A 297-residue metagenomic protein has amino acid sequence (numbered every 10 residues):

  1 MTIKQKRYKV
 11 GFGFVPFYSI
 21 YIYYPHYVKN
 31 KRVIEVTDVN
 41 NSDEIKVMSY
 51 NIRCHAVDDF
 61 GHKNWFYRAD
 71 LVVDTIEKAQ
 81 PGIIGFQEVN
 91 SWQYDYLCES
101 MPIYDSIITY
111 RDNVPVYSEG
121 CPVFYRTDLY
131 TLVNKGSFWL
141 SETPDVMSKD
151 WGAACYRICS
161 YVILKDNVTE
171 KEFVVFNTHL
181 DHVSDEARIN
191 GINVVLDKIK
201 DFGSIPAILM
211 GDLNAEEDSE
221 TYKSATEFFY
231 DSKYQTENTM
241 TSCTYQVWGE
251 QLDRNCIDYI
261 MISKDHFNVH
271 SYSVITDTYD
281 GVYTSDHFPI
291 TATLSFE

Functional and structural regions predicted by a protein language model:
T2-S100, N113-Y117, E297: N-terminal, active-site-proximal structural segment of metallo-dependent hydrolase catalytic domains
K9, Y21-V36, E186, I199-A207 (+1 more regions): Metal-dependent phosphoester-hydrolase catalytic domains
Y27-I34, V39, I83-E172, H270-V274: Structured beta-strand-rich core segments of catalytic domains in phosphoester-bond hydrolases
S42, V116, W151-Y156, Q251-D253 (+1 more regions): A generic structural micro-feature
I45-I52, V72-L97, F124, V162 (+4 more regions): Active-site beta-strand/loop signature of hydrolases that rely on acidic residues for catalysis
H55-D58, W92-D95, V114-G120, V133 (+3 more regions): Short catalytic/ligand-binding loop motif for oxyanion handling, primarily in non-cytosolic enzymes, centered on
A56-G61, T143-W151, T178-D185: Surface-exposed cleft-lining segments at the edges of enzyme active sites
H62-Y67, E88, D185-I189, E216 (+1 more regions): Soluble non-cytosolic domains of exported or imported proteins
